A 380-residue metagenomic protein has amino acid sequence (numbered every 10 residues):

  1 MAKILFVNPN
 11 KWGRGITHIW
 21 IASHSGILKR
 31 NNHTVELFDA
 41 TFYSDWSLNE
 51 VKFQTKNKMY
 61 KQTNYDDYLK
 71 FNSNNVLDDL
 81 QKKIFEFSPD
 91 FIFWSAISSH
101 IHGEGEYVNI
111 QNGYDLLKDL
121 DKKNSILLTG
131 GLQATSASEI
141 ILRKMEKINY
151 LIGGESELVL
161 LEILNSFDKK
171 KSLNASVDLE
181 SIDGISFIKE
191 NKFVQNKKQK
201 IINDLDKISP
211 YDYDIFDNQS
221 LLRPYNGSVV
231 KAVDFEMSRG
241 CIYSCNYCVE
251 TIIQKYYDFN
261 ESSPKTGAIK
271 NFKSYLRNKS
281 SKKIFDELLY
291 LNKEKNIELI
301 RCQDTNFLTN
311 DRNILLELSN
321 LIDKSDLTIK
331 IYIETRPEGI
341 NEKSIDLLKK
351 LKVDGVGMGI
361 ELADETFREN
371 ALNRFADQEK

Functional and structural regions predicted by a protein language model:
A2, K122-I126, I148, L327-I329 (+1 more regions): A short helix->loop->beta-strand "cap" motif at the edges of active sites that frequently abuts
A2-G13, I97-S98: Nucleotide-activated donor-dependent transferases that construct or modify glycoconjugates
I4, L127, I182-D183, I300 (+2 more regions): Hydrophobic/aromatic residues located in beta-strands of well-ordered beta-sheets within soluble catalytic
F6, W94, T129, G153 (+2 more regions): Conserved beta-strand positions
N8, D39, G131, T335 (+1 more regions): Short beta-strand/turn micro-motifs composed of small residues that flank or help shape donor/cofactor-binding pockets
W20, H24-L28, T34-W46, Y68-I201: Glycine-rich beta-alpha loop elements in corrinoid/cobalamin-binding modules across cobalamin-dependent enzymes
D45-S73: Charged, often glycine-rich, active-site loop that binds/positions anionic groups
S209-K380: Radical SAM [4Fe-4S] cluster-binding motif and immediate context
